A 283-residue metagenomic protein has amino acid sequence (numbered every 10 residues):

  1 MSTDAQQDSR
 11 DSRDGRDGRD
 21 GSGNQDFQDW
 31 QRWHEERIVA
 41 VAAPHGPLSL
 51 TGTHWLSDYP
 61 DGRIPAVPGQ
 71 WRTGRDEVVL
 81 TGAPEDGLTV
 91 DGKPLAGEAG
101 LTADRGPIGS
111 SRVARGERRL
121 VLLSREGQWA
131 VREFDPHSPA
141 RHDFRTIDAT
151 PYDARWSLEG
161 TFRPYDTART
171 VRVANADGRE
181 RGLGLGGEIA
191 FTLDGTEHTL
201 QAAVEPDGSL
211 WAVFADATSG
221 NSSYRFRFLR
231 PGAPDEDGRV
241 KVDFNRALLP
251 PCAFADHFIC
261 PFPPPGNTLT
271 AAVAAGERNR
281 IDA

Functional and structural regions predicted by a protein language model:
T3-Q28: Intrinsically disordered, low-complexity terminal tails and inter-domain linkers enriched for S/T/G/P/D/E
E36, V41-D58, G62, V67-P68: Extracellular/luminal recognition modules and glycoprotein regions
L56-D104: Forkhead-associated
P65-V67, D91, A114-G116, T192-T196 (+1 more regions): Short strand-coil-strand connectors
G87-R132, P136: Protease-labile, long low-complexity intrinsically disordered regions enriched in Pro/Ser/Thr
G116-L185, T192: Surface-exposed beta-loop interaction hotspot
E188-D235, N245: Acidic/His-leaning functional-site neighborhoods
R239, N245-A283: Extended, aromatic/histidine-rich regions of cofactor-dependent oxidoreductases associated with respiratory
